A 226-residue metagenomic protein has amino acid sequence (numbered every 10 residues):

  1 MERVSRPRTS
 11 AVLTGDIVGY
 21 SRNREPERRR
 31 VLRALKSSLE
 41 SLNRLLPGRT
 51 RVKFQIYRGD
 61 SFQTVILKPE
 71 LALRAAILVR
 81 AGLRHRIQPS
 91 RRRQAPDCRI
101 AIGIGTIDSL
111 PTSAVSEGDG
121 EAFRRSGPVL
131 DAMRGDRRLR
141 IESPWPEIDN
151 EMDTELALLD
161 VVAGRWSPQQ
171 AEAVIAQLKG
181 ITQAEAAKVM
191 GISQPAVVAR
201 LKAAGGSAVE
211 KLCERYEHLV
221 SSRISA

Functional and structural regions predicted by a protein language model:
M1-A226: Regulatory and interdomain segments flanking nucleotide-handling catalytic cores in signaling/defense enzymes
